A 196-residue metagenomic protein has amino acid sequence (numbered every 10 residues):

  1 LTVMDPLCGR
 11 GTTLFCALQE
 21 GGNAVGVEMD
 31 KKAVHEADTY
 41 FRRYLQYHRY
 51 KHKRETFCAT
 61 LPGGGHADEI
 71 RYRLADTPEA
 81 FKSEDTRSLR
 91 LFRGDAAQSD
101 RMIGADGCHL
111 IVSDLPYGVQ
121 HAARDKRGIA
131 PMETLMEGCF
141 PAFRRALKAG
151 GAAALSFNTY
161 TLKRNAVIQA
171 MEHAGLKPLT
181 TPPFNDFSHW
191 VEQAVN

Functional and structural regions predicted by a protein language model:
L1-N196: Class I S-adenosyl-L-methionine-dependent methyltransferase catalytic core
